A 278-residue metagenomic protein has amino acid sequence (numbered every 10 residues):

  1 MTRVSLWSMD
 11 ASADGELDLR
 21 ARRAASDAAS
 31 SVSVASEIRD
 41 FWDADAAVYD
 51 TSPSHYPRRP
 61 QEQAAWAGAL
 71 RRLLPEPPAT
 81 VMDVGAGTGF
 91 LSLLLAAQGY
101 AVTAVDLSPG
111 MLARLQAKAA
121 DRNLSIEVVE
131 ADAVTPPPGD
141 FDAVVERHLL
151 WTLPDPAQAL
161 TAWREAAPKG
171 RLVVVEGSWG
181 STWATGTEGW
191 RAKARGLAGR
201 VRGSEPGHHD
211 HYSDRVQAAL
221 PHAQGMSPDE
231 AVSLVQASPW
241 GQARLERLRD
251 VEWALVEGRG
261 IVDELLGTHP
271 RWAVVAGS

Functional and structural regions predicted by a protein language model:
V4-E76, R249: Conserved class I S-adenosyl-L-methionine
M82, T88-T135: Class I SAM-dependent methyltransferase SAM/SAH-binding core
V145: A conserved beta-strand element that flanks and buttresses the S-adenosyl-L-methionine
H148-L149: Short catalytic micro-motifs in class I SAM-dependent methyltransferases
A157-K169: A short glycine-rich, Lys/Arg-flanked "PGG" loop and its adjoining helix->strand segment in the class I
V173-G203: Conserved class I S-adenosyl-L-methionine
P221-P239, L245: Short alpha-helix
G258-S278: Core SAM-dependent methyltransferase catalytic element
